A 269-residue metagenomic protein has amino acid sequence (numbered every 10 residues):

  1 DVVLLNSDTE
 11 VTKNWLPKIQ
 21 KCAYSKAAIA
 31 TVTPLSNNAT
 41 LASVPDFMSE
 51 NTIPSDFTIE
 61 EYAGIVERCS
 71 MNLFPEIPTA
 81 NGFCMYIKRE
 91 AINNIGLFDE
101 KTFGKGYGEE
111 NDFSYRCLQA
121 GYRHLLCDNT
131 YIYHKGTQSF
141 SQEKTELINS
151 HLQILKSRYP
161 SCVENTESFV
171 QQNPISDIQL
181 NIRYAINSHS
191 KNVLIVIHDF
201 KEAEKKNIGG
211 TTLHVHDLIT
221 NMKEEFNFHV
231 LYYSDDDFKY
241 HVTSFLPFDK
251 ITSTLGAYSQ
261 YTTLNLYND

Functional and structural regions predicted by a protein language model:
D1-E10: Short beta-strand-to-loop acidic/aromatic patch adjacent to the donor-nucleotide binding site
T9-E50: Conserved donor NDP-sugar-binding/catalytic core segment of glycosyltransferases
L16, L41-M48, T137-F140, K144-T145 (+3 more regions): Short aromatic-enriched loop/helix-cap "lid" or pocket-rim segments at secondary-structure transitions that line
P17-I19, P75-G96, K101-Y131: A short, conserved alpha-helix in the catalytic core of glycosyltransferases
T40, N111-S190: Active-site-adjacent helix/loop segment of glycosyltransferases that harbors family-specific signature motifs
N51-E90: A recurrent flexible, glycine/aromatic-enriched loop bordering the glycosyltransferase active site that acts as
C69, T243-D269: Extended catalytic core of nucleotide-activated donor transferases of GT-like folds
I182-Y240: N-terminal subdomain of nucleotide-sugar transferases
